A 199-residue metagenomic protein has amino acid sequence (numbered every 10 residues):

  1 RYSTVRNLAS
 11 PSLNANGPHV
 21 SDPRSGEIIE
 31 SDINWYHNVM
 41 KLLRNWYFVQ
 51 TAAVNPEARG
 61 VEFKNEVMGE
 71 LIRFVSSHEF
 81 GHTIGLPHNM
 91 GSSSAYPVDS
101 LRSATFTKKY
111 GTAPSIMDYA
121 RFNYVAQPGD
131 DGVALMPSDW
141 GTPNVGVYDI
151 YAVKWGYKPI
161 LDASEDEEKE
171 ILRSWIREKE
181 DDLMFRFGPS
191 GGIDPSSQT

Functional and structural regions predicted by a protein language model:
R1-T83, G111-T112, F122-V125: Metzincin-family zinc-dependent endopeptidase catalytic domain
V20, N34, N89, S100 (+1 more regions): Residue-level preference for alpha-helix termini and adjacent loops
D22, Y36-N38, N89, G192-T199: Poly-acidic low-complexity segments
V39, L43, G91-S94, V98: Alpha-helix termini
F80-Y96: Catalytic Zn2+-binding segment of zinc metalloproteases
S93-T199: Conserved catalytic/binding loops enriched for acidic/polar residues
